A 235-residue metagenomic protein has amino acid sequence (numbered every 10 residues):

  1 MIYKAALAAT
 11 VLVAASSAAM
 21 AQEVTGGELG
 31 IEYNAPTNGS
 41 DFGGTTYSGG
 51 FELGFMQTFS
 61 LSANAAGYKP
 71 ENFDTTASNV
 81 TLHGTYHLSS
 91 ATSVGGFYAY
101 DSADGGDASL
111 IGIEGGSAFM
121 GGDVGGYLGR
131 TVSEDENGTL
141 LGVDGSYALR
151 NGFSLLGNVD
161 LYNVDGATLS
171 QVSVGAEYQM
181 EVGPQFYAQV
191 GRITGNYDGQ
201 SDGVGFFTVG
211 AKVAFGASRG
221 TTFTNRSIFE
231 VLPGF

Functional and structural regions predicted by a protein language model:
M1-A21: Gram-negative bacterial Sec-dependent N-terminal signal peptides
A21-P70, P233-F235: Short glycine/proline- and aromatic-enriched beta-strand/turn motifs that initiate or cap beta-hairpins
V24-G27, Q57-A63, S90-G96, G121-G126 (+3 more regions): Repeated loop/turn-to-beta-strand initiation elements of outer-membrane beta-barrel proteins
I31-G39, A65-E71, Y98-D104, S117-G121 (+4 more regions): Transmembrane beta-strands of outer-membrane beta-barrel pores
I31-Y33, G49-F55, L82-Y86, I113-S117 (+3 more regions): Residues on the lipid-exposed face of transmembrane beta-strands in outer-membrane beta-barrel proteins
D41-Y47, D74-V80, D107-I111, N137-L141 (+3 more regions): Residues that define the transmembrane beta-barrel architecture of outer-membrane proteins
D144-S146, S154-G191, Y197, F206-K212: Outer membrane beta-barrel transmembrane domains
Q179, G183-Q185, F206-F235: Flexible, glycine-rich linker and terminal segments associated with outer-membrane beta-barrel/transport systems
